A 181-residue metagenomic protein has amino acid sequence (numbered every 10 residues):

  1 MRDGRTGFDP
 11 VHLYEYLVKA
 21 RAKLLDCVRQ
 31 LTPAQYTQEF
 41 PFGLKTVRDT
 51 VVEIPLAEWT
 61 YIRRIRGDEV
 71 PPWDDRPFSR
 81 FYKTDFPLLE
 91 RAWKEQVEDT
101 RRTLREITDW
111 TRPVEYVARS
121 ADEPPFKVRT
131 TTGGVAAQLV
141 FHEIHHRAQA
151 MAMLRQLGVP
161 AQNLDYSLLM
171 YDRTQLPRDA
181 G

Functional and structural regions predicted by a protein language model:
M1-R5: An N-terminal RHG(E/S)-centered segment typical of histidine phosphatases
T6, P10-L13, D85, L89: Residue-level preference for long, well-ordered alpha-helices that form the structural scaffold of enzyme catalytic
V11-D26, P33-S79, A121-G181: Short, contiguous alpha-helical
K23, C27, E95, D99-T103 (+1 more regions): Solvent-exposed, charged/polar functional surfaces in cytosolic regulatory/catalytic domains
Q30-T32, I107-T108: Short secondary-structure junctions
V70-R112: Helix-adjacent hinge/juxtasegments
D109-E123: Carboxylate-rich helix-loop segments that flank metal/cofactor sites and access channels in metalloenzymes
